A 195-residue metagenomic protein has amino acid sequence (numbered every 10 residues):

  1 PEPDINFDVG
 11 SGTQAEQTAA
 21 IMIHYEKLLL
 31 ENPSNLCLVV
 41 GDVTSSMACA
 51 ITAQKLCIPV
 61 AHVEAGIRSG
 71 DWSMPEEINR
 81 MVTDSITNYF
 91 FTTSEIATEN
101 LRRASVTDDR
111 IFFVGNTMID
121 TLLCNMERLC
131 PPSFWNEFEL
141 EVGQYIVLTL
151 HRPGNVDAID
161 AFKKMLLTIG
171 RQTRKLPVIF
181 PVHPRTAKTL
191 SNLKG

Functional and structural regions predicted by a protein language model:
P1, C130-G195: Donor-nucleotide binding loops and adjacent catalytic segments primarily of GT-B fold Leloir glycosyltransferases
P1, K55-C57, E77-M81, D108-D109 (+2 more regions): Short, hinge-like loop/turn segments at secondary-structure boundaries
I5-S105: Active-site and donor-binding regions of nucleotide-sugar-utilizing enzymes
V9, I86-D160: A nucleotide-sugar donor-handling region in carbohydrate enzymes
E26-L30, L123, W135, G170: Generic structural signal for well-ordered alpha-helical scaffold segments
M47-A48, N100, T121, K188-L190: Phosphate- and divalent-cation-binding pockets in alpha/beta enzyme and binding domains that engage nucleotide-derived
P59, R110, P177-V178: Residues at the starts of beta-strands that form the adenosine-phosphate
